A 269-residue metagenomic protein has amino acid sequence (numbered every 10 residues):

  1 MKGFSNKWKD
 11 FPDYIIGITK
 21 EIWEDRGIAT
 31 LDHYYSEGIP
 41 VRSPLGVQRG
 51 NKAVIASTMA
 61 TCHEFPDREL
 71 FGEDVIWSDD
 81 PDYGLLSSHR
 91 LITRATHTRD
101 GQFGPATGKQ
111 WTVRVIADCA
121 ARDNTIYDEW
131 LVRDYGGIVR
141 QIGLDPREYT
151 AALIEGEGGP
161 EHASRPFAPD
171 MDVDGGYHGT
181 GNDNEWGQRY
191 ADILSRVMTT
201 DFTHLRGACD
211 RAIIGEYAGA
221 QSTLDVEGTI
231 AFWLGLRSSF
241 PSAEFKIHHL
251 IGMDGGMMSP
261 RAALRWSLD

Functional and structural regions predicted by a protein language model:
M1-D269: C-terminal and inter-domain tail/linker signature
